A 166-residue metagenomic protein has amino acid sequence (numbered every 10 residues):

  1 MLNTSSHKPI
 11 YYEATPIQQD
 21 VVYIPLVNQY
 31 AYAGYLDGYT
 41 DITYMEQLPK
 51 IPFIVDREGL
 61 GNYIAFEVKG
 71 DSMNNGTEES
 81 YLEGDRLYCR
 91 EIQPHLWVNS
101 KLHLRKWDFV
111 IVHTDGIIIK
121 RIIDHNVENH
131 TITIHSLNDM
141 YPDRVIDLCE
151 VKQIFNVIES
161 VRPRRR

Functional and structural regions predicted by a protein language model:
M1-E83, Q93-L96, P163-R166: Short, positionally conserved secondary-structure boundary motifs
G59-R166: Acidic/glycine-rich C-terminal interaction modules and beta/coil loop segments that lie outside canonical DNA-binding
